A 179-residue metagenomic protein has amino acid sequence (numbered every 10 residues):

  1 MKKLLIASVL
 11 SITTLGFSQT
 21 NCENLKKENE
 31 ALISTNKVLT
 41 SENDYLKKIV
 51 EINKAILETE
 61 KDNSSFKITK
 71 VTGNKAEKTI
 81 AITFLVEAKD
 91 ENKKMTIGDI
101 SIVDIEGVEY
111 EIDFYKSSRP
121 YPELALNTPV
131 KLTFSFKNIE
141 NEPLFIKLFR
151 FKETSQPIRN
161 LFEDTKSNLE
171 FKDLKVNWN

Functional and structural regions predicted by a protein language model:
L4-S18: Sec-dependent N-terminal signal peptides
C22-N24, E30-L57, A125-N179: Surface-exposed edge beta-strand/loop patches
D44-E77, L85, K89, V103-Y115: Low-complexity, acidic Ser/Thr/Pro/Gly-rich terminal tails and inter-domain linkers that flank the onset of structured
K70, S118-L124: Beta-strand-rich interaction surfaces with strong enrichment in secreted/lumenal proteins
K78-I82, V130: Structural beta-strand segments of beta-rich domains
D90-T96, V103, A125-V130: Mature extracytoplasmic domains of secretory-pathway proteins
E91-I100, D113, L144-L148: Short, hydrophobic/aromatic beta-strand segments
E91-N92, S101-Y110, N160-K166: Long, contiguous binding/interaction regions
